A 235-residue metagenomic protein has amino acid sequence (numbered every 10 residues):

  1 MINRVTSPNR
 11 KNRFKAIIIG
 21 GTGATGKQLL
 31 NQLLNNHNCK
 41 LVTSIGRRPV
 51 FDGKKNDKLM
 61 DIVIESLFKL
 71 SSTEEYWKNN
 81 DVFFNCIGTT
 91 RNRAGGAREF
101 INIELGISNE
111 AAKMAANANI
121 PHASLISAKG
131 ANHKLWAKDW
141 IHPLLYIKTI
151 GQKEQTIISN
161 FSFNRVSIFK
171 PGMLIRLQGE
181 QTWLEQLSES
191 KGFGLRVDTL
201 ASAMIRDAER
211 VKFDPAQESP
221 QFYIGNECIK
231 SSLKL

Functional and structural regions predicted by a protein language model:
N3-N38: N-terminal Rossmann NAD(P)H-binding glycine-rich loop of SDR-like oxidoreductase domains
A16-I17, L41-S44, D57-E110, M114-N117: NAD(P)H-binding glycine-rich loop region in Rossmannoid oxidoreductase-like domains and their noncatalytic homologs
I19, I45, C86-I87, A123-K129 (+1 more regions): SDR active-site strand-loop-helix element
S44-F51, M173: Short, polar loop motifs at secondary-structure junctions
G95-A97, N102, N109-T149, N160 (+1 more regions): Conserved Rossmann-fold NAD(P)-dependent oxidoreductase catalytic core, especially the SDR/UDP-sugar
K153-Q178: Conserved beta-loop-beta element that borders a ligand/cofactor-binding pocket
E189-P220: C-terminal helical subdomain
